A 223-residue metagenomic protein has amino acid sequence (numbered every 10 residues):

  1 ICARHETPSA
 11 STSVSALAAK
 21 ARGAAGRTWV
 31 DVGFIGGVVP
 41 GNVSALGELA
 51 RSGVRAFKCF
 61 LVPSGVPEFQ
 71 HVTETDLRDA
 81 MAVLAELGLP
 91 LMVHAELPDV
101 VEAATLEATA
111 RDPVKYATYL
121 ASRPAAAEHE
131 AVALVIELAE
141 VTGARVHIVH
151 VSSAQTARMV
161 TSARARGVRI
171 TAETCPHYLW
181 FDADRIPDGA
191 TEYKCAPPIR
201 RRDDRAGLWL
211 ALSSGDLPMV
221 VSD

Functional and structural regions predicted by a protein language model:
I1-R27, S44: Metal-associated gating/positioning segment near the N- to mid-region
I1-T7, V38, L87-E96: N-terminal-biased segments
C2, G33-G36, R145-H150: Short catalytic-loop micro-motif centered on adjacent basic/acidic residues
T28-I35, E48: Hydrophobic alpha-helical hairpins/lids featuring a short glycine-rich hinge
V39-V43: Active-site beta->alpha loop and helix N-cap motifs at the rims of alpha/beta catalytic domains
S44-F60, S64-V220: Histidine/acidic residue-rich metal-binding segments in metalloenzymes
D223: Short phosphate-coordinating micro-motif centered on Lys-Gly-acidic
